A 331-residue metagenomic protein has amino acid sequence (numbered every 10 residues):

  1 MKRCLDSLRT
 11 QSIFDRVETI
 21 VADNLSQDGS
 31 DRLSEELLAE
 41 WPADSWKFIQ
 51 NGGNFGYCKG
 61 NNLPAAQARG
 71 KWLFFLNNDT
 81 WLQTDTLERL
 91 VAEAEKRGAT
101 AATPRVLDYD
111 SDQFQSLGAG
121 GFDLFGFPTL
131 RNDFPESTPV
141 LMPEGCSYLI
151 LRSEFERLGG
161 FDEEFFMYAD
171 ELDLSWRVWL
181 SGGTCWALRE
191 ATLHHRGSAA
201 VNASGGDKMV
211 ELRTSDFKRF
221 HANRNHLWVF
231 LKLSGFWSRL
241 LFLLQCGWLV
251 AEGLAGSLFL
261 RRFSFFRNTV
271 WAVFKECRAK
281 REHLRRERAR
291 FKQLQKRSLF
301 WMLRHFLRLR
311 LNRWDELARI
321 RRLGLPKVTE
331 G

Functional and structural regions predicted by a protein language model:
D6-R16: Short, acidic, metal-binding catalytic loop of nucleotide-sugar glycosyltransferases
S7, D23-S34, G53, Q83: A conserved acidic beta->alpha catalytic loop
Q50-A68, N78, R89: Glycine-rich, basic loop-to-helix element that forms the pyrophosphate-binding segment of sugar-nucleotide handling
L73: Short aromatic/hydrophobic "clamp" motif used to bind/position activated sugar donors
T80-L117: Conserved donor NDP-sugar-binding/catalytic core segment of glycosyltransferases
Q115, L130-S153, L172-L174, V210-S215: A recurrent flexible, glycine/aromatic-enriched loop bordering the glycosyltransferase active site that acts as
L141-A199, S204: A short, conserved alpha-helix in the catalytic core of glycosyltransferases
F236-G331: Non-catalytic, C-terminal membrane-associated alpha-helical segments of glycosyltransferases
